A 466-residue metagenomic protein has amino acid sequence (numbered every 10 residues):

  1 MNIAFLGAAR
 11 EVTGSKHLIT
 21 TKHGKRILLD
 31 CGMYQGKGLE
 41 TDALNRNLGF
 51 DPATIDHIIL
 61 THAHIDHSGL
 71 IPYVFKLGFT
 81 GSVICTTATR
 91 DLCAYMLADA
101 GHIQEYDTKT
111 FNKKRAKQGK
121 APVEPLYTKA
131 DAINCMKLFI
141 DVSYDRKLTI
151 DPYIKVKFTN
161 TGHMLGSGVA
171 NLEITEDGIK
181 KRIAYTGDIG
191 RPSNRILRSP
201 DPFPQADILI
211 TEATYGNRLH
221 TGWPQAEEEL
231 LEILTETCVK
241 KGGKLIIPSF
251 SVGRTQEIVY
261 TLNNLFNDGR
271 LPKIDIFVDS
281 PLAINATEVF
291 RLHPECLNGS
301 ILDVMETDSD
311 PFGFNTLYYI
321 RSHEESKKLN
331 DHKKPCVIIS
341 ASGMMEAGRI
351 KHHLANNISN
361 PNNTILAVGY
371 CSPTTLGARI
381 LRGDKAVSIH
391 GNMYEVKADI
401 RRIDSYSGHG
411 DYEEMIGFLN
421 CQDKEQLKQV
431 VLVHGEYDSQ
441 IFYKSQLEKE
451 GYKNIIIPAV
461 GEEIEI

Functional and structural regions predicted by a protein language model:
M1-A53, N134-R198, S326-D331, V337 (+4 more regions): Core dinuclear metal-dependent hydrolase active-site scaffold
E11, T21-G81, C85-K137, I189-R198 (+4 more regions): Pre-active-site segment of Zn-dependent metallo-hydrolases
V12-G14, H67-S68, S167, S193-N194 (+3 more regions): Short, well-ordered alpha-helical microsegments
L29-C31, I55-H64, I71, V83-T86 (+11 more regions): Active-site neighborhood of phospho(di)ester-bond hydrolases with catalytic His/Asp-centered motifs
A100-M164, P294-K333: Metallo-beta-lactamase
G162-S167, T175-E176, K180-A206, E212-T214 (+4 more regions): Active-site-proximal loop/helix segments of hydrolase catalytic cores
G190-D279, T364-G369, V387-N454: Cap/insert and terminal regions of metallo-dependent hydrolase folds
L231-P373, S388, I441: Hard-cation-handling environments
